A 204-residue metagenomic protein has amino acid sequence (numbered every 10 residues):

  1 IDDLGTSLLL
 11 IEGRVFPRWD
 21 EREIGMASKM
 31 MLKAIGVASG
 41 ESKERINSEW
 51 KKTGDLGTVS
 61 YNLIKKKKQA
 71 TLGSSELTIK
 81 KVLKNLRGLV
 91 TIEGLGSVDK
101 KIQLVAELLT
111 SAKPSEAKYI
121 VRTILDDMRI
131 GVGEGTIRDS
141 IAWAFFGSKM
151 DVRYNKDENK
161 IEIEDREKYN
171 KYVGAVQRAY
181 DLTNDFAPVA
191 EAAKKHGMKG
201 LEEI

Functional and structural regions predicted by a protein language model:
I1-I204: N-terminal nucleic-acid-engaging modules of covalent nucleotidyltransferase systems
